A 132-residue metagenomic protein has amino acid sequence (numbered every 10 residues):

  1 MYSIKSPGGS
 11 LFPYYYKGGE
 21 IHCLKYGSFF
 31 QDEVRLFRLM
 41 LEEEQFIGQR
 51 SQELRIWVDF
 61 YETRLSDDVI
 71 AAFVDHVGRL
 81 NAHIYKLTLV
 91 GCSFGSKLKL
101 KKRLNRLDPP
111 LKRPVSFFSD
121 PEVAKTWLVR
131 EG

Functional and structural regions predicted by a protein language model:
M1-G132: Amphipathic, Lys/Arg-enriched alpha-helical "gate/interface" segment within cytosolic domains that mediates
